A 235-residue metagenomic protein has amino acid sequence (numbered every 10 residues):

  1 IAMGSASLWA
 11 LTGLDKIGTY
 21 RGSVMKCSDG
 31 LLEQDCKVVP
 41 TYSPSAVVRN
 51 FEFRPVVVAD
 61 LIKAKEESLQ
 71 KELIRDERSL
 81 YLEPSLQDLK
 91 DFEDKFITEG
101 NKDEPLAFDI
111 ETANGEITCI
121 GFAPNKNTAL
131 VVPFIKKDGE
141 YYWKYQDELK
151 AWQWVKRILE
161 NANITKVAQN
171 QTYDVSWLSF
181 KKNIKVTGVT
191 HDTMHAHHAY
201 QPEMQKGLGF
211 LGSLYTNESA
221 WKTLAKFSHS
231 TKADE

Functional and structural regions predicted by a protein language model:
I1-D76: Glycine/proline-rich loop-helix segments at beta-alpha junctions forming the active-site rim of enzyme cores
M3-G4, A107, A168-N170: Short beta-strand segments
S7-A10, N114-G115, D174-S176: Short, active-site-adjacent cap segments at secondary-structure transitions
G13-G18, F53-V56, I120-A123, F180-I184 (+1 more regions): Short, glycine/charged-enriched secondary-structure capping and boundary segments
C36-V39, S45-V47, I62, S68-P84 (+1 more regions): Active-site-proximal helix-loop-helix substrate-binding element of RNase H-like nuclease domains
E72-D103: N- or domain-start disorder-to-order transition segments that initiate the globular core
D103-A113: Two-metal-ion RNase H-like nuclease active-site motif
D109, C119-K126: Short conserved beta-strand segments at catalytic cores or DNA/RNA-binding microdomains of nucleic-acid binding
